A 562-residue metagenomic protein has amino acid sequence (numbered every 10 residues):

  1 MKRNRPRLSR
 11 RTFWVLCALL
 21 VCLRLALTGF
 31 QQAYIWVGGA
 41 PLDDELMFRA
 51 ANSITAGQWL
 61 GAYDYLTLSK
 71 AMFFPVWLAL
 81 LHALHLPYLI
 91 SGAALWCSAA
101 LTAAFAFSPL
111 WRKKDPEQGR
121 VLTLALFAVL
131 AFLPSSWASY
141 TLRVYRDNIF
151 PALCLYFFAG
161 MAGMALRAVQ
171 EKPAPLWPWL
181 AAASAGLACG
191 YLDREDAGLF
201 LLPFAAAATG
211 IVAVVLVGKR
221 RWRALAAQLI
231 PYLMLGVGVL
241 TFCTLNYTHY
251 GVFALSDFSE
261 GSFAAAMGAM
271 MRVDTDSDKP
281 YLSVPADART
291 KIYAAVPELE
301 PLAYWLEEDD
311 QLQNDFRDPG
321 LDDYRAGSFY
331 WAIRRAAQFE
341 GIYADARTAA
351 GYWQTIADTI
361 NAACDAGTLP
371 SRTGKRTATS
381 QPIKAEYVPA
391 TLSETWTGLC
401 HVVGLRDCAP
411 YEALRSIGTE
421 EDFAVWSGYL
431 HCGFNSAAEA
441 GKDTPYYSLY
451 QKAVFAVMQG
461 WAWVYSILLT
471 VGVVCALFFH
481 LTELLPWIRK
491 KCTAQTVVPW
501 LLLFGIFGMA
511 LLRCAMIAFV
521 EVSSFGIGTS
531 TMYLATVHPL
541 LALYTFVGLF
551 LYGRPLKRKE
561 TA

Functional and structural regions predicted by a protein language model:
M1-G29, L122-T123, A227, R489-L503 (+1 more regions): Start-transfer (signal-anchor) and selected internal transmembrane alpha helices of multi-pass inner/ER membrane
S9-A40, A131-L133, M234-L245, A510-R513: Transmembrane signal-anchor helices characteristic of membrane glycosylation enzymes that use polyprenol
F30-A50, W59-W77: Extracytoplasmic catalytic/substrate-binding loops of multi-pass membrane glycan-assembly enzymes
A33-L42, L46-M47, L235-T391: Juxtamembrane membrane-water interface segments immediately following transmembrane helices in multi-pass
P87-E117, T123, A152, Y156-G160: Transmembrane-helix motifs of polytopic, lipid-linked glycan transferases
S91-C97, V129, L133-M161, G190-A206 (+1 more regions): Multi-pass, polyprenyl lipid-linked donor-dependent membrane glycosyltransferases
T102-F105, I149-Q170, L187, Y544: Specific aromatic-rich, kink-prone transmembrane helix
W179-R194, L235-F242: Membrane-interface alpha helices of multi-pass inner-membrane proteins
